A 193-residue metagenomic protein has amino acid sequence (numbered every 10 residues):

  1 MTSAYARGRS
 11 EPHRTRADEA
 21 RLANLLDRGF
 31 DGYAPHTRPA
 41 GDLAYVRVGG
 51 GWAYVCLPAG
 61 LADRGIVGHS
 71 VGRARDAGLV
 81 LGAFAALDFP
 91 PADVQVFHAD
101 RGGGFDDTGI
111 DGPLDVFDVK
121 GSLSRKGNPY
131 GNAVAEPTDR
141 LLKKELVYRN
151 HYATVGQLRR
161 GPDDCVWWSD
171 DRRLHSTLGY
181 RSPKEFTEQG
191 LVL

Functional and structural regions predicted by a protein language model:
M1-L193: Charged DNA-binding/catalytic regions of mobile-element recombinases
